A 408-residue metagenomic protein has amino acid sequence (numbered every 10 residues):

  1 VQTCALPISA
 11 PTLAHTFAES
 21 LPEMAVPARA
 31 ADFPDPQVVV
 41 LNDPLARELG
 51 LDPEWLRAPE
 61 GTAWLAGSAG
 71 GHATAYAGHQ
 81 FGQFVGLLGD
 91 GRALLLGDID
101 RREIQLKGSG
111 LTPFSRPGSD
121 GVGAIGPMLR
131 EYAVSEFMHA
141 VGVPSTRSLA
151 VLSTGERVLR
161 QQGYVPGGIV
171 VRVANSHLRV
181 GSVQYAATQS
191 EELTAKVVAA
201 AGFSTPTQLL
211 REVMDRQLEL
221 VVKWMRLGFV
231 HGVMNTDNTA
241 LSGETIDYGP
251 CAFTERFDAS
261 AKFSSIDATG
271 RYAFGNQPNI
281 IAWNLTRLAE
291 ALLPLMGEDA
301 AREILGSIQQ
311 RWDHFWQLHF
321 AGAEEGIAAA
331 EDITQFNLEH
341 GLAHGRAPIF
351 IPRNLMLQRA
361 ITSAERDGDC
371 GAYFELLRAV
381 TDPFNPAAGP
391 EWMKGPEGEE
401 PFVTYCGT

Functional and structural regions predicted by a protein language model:
V1-Q2: Short, exposed "boundary/linker" segments that immediately precede the start of a downstream structural module
A5-Y76, A268-T408: Regulatory N- and C-terminal appendages and interdomain linkers associated with kinase/kinase-like NTP transferase
F17-L21, R102-F114, V198, R256-I266: Active-site-adjacent bridging/hinge elements
D35-V38, P44-G61, A66-S204, E244 (+4 more regions): Conserved ATP-binding subdomain of kinase catalytic cores across diverse folds
Q83-F84, F229, G345-R346: Generic recognition of flexible, low-complexity loop/linker segments
M128, R157-H231, S242-L318: ATP-dependent phospho-/nucleotidyl transfer catalytic cores
T236-D237, L241: Catalytic-loop Lys-Pro-X-Asn motif of eukaryotic-like protein kinases
